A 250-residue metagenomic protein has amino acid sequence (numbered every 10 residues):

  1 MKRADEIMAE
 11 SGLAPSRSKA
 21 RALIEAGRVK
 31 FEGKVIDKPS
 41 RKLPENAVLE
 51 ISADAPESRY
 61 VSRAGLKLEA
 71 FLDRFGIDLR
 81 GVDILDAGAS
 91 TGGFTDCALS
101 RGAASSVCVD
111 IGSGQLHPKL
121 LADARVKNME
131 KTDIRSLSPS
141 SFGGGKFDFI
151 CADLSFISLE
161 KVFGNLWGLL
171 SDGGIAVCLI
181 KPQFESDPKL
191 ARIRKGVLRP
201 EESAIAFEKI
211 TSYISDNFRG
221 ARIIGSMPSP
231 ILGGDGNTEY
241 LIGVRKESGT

Functional and structural regions predicted by a protein language model:
M1-E45: A basic, amphipathic helix-loop patch mediating RNA/tRNA/ribosome contacts
R80-S90: Conserved class I S-adenosyl-L-methionine
C97-S105: Conserved S-adenosyl-L-methionine
V107-K161: S-adenosyl-L-methionine
E160-G174: A short glycine-rich, Lys/Arg-flanked "PGG" loop and its adjoining helix->strand segment in the class I
G173-P182: Conserved beta-strand signature within the Rossmann-like core of class I S-adenosyl-L-methionine
P182-R199: Short, glycine-/aromatic-enriched active-site segment of Class I SAM-dependent methyltransferases
F218, I231-T250: Core SAM-dependent methyltransferase catalytic element
